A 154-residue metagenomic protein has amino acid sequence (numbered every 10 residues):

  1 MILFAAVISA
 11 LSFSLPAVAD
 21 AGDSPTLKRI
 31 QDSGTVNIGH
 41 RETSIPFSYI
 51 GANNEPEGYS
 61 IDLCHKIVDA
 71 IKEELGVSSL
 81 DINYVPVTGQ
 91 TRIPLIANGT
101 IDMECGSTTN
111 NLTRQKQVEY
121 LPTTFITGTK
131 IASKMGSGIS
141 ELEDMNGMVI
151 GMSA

Functional and structural regions predicted by a protein language model:
M1-L3: Bacterial N-terminal signal peptides that target proteins for export
I8-A17: C-terminal segment of classical bacterial N-terminal signal peptides
A19-A21, N111: Short, solvent-exposed secondary-structure boundary motifs
A21-D23, Q31-E104: Extracytoplasmic small-molecule ligand-binding "clamshell" domains of the periplasmic binding protein/Venus flytrap
I30-Q31, M145: Short, flexible coil/linker segments at domain boundaries that flank nucleotide/cofactor-interacting
N37-P46, P56-E73, T109, I126-A154: Bilobed "Venus flytrap"/periplasmic-binding protein-like clamshell domains and structurally analogous long
H65, V77-D144: Acidic, polar ligand-binding/catalytic clefts
